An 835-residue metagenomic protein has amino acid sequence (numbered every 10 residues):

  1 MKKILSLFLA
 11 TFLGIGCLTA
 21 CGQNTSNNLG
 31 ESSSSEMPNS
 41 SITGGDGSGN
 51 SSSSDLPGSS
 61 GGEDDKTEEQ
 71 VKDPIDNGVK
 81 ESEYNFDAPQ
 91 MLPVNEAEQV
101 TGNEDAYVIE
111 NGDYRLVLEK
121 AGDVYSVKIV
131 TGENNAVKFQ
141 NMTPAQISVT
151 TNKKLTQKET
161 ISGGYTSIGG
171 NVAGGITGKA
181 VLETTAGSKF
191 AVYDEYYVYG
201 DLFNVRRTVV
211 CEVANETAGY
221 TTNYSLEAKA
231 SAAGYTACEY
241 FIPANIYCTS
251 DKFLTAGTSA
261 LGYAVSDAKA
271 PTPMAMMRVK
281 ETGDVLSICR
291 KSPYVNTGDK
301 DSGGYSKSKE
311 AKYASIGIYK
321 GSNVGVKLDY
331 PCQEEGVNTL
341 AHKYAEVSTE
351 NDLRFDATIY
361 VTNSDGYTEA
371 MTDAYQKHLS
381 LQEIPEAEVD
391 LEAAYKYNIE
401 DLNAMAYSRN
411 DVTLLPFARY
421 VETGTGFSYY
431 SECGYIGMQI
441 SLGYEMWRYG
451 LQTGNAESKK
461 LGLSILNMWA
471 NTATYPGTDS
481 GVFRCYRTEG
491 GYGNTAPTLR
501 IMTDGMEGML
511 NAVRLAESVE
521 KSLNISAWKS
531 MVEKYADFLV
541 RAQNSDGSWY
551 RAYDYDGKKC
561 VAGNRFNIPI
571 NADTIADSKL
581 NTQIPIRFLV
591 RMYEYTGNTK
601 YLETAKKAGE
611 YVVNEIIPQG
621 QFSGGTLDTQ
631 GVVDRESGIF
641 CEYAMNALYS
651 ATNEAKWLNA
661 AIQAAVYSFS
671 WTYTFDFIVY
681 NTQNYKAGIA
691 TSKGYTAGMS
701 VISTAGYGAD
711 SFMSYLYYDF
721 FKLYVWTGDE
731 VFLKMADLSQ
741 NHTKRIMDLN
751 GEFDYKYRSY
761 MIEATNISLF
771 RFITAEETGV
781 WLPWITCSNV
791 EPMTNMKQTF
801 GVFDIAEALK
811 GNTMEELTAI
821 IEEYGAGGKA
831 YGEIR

Functional and structural regions predicted by a protein language model:
I15-E36: Sec-dependent signal peptide cleavage junction
V71-K158, N171, Y199-L202, T217 (+1 more regions): Beta-strand-rich N-terminal accessory domains
D73, V347, D365-E432, S464 (+7 more regions): Low-complexity, Ser/Thr/Pro/Gly-enriched N-terminal "stalk/linker" regions
V130-T349: Beta-strand/loop-rich accessory regions of lumenal/periplasmic or secreted enzymes, predominantly carbohydrate-active
Y344-E369, M793: Short Pro-Gly-centered flexible turn/kink motifs
D411-E432, D479-I501, S548-L580, Q621-A644 (+3 more regions): Carbohydrate-binding/catalytic loop surfaces
I440-A456, D504-L523, Q583-N598, F640-A655 (+3 more regions): Well-ordered alpha-helical scaffold segments within catalytic/enzyme domains
A542, T596, K607-F622, T652 (+2 more regions): Non-catalytic carbohydrate-binding regions of carbohydrate-active enzymes
